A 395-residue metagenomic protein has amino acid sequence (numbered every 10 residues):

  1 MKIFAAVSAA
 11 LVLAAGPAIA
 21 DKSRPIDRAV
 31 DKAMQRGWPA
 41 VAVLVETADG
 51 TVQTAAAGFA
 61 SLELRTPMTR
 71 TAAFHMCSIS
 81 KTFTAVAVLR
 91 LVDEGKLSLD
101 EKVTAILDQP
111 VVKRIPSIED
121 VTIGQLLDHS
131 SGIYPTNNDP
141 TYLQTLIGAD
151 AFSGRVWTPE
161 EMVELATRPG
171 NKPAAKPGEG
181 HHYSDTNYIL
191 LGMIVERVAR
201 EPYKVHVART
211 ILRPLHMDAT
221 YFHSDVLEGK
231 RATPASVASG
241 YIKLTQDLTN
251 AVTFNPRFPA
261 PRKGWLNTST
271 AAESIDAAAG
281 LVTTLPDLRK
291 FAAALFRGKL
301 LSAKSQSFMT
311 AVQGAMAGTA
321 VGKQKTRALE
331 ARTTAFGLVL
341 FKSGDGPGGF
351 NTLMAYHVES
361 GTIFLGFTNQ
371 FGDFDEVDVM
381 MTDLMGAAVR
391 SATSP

Functional and structural regions predicted by a protein language model:
M1-V7: Sec-dependent signal peptide recognition, specifically the positively charged N-region followed immediately by
A18-A20: Boundary at the C-terminal end of the N-terminal hydrophobic targeting segment
S23-F74, K113: Short, conserved catalytic-motif segment at the N-terminal edge
R36-V41, L64-L126, A174-N187, D276 (+1 more regions): Short active-site loop at a secondary-structure junction that contains or immediately precedes the catalytic residue(s)
S61, I115-V339: Short, surface-exposed loop or secondary-structure junction motifs that flank catalytic or metal-binding residues
G314, T334, V339, G372-P395: Short, gly/Ser/Thr-rich active-site loops of penicillin-recognizing serine hydrolases
K342, T352-F371: Short, well-ordered beta-strand elements
